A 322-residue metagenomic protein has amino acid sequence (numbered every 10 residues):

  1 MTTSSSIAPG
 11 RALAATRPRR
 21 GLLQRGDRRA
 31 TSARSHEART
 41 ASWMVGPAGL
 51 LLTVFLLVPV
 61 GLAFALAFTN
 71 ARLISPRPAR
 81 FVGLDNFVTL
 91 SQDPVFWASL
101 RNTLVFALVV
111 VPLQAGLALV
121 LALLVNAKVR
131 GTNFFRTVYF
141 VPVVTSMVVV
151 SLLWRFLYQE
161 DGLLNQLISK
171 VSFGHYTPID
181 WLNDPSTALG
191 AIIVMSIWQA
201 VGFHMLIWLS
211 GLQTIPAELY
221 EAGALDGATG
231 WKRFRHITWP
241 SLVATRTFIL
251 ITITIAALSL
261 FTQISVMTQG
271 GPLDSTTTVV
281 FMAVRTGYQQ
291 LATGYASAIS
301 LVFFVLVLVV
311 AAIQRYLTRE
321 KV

Functional and structural regions predicted by a protein language model:
M1-V45, V129-T132, I313-V322: Transmembrane alpha-helical segments of polytopic membrane transport and secretion proteins
E37-V322: A structural signal for multi-pass alpha-helical bundles of membrane permease subunits that mediate small-molecule
